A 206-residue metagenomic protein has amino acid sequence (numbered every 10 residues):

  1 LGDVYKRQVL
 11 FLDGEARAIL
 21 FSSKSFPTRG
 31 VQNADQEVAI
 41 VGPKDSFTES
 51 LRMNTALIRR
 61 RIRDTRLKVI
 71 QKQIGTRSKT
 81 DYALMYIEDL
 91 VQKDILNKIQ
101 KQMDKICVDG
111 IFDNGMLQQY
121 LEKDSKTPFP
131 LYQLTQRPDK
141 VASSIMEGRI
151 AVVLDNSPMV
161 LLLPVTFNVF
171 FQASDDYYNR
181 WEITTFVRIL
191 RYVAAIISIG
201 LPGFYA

Functional and structural regions predicted by a protein language model:
L1-Y5: Short, small-residue-biased leader/transition segments that mark boundaries at the very start of proteins
K6, G14-E15, R63-T65, T76-T80 (+2 more regions): Short flexible coil/turn linkers enriched for glycine and charged/polar residues that connect secondary-structure
V9, D13, S23, Y132-L162: Short, non-transmembrane cytosolic segments of multipass membrane proteins
I19-F21, K93-I95, L161-L163: Short helix/loop capping segments that flank catalytic or ligand/cofactor-binding pockets
S25-V41, E49-Y132: Soluble non-transmembrane domains of integral membrane proteins
E37-I40, S125-T135, S174-V187: Cytosolic juxtamembrane amphipathic/interface segments immediately preceding and feeding into a transmembrane helix
P43, F47-S50, N54, I95 (+4 more regions): Helical mechanochemical/support elements of P-loop NTPase systems and associated helical scaffolds
V152, M159, V165-A206: Transmembrane alpha-helical segments that form the functional core of multipass membrane systems
